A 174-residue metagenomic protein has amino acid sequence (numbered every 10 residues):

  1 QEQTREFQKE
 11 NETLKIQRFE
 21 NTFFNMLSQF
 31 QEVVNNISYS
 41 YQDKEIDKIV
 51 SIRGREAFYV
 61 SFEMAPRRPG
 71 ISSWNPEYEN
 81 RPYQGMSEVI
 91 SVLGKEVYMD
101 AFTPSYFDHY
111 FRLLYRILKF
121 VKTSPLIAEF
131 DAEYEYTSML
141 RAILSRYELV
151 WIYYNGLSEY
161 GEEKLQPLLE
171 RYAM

Functional and structural regions predicted by a protein language model:
Q1-K15: Membrane-aqueous junction of the first/signal-anchor transmembrane helix in small integral membrane proteins
E12-M174: Intrinsically disordered, low-complexity polar regions and short flexible loop motifs
